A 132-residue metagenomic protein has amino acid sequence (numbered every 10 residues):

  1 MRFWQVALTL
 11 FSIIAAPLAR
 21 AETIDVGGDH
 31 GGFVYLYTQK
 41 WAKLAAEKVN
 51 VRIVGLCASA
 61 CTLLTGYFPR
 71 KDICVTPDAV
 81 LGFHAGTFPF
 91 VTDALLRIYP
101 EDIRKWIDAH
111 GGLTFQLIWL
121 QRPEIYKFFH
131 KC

Functional and structural regions predicted by a protein language model:
R2-V6, F11, L18-L63, Y67-C132: N-terminal organellar transit peptides
